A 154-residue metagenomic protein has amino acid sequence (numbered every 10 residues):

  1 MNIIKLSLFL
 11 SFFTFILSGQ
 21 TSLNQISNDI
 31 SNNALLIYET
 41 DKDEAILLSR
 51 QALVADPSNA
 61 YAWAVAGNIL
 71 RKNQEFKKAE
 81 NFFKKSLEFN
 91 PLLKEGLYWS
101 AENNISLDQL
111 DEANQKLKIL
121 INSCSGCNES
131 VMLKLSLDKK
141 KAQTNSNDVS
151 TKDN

Functional and structural regions predicted by a protein language model:
E39, K72-N73, S106-L107, S136-Q143: Register position in tetratricopeptide repeats
Q51-A52, K85-S86, I119-L120: Canonical positions in the second alpha-helix
A55, F89, N122-S123: Structural marker of alpha-solenoid helical repeat scaffolds
V65, W99, L133-S136: Canonical tetratricopeptide repeat
N114-N154: Terminal, low-structured helical/coil segments at or just beyond the last alpha-helical repeat
